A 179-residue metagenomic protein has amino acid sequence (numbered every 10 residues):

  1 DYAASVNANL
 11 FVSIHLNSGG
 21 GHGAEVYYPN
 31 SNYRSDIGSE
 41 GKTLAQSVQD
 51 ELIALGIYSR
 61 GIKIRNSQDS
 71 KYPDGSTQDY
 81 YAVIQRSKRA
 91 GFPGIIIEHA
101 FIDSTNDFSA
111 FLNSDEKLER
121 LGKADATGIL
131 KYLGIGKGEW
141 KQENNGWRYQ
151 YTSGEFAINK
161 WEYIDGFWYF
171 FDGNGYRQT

Functional and structural regions predicted by a protein language model:
D1-G136: Active-site-proximal helix/loop segments of hydrolytic enzymes
G136-T179: Extracellular adhesion/carbohydrate-binding repeat motifs centered on closely spaced tryptophans
